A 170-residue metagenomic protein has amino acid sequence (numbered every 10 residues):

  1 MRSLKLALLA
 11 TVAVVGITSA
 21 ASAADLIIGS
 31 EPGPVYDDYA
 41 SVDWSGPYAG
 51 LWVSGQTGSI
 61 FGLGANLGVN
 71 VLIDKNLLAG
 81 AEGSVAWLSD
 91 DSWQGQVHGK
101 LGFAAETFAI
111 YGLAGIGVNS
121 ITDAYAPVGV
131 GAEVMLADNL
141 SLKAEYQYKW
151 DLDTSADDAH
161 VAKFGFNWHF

Functional and structural regions predicted by a protein language model:
M1-L8: Bacterial N-terminal signal peptides that target proteins for export
S3, A20-F170: Gram-negative outer-membrane beta-barrel domains
L9-V12, E31-G33: Short N-terminal leader segment in a subset of presequences, especially plant chloroplast and some mitochondrial
A10-T11, T18-A21: Cleavable N-terminal signal peptides
V12-V15, F108-I110: Alpha-helical transmembrane segments and their juxtamembrane interfaces
